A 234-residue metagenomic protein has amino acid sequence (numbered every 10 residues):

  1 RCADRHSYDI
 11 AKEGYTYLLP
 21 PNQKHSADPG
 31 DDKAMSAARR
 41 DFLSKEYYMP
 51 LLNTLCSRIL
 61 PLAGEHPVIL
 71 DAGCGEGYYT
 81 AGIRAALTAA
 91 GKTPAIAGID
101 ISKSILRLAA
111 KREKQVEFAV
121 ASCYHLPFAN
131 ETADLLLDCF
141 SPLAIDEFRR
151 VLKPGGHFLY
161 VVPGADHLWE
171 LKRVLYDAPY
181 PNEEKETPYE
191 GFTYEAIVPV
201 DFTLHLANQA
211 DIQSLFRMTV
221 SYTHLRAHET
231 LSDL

Functional and structural regions predicted by a protein language model:
R1-D28: N-terminal auxiliary segments of SAM/dcSAM-dependent transferases
D32-P50: Class I SAM-dependent methyltransferase Rossmann-like catalytic core, especially the SAM/SAH-binding loop
E46-E65: Conserved alpha-helix/loop element of class I SAM-dependent methyltransferases that forms part of the SAM/SAH-binding
L70, Y78-H125: Class I SAM-dependent methyltransferase SAM/SAH-binding core
Y124-L135: A short acidic, Gly/Pro-enriched loop at the edge of an enzyme's catalytic core that lines a small-molecule cofactor
G156-P163: Conserved beta-strand signature within the Rossmann-like core of class I S-adenosyl-L-methionine
A178-T219: Substrate-binding/catalytic lobe of Class I Rossmann-like enzymes that use SAM or dcSAM, i.e., the mid-to-C-terminal
T223-T230: Conserved small/polar residues in nucleotide/adenosyl-binding loops
